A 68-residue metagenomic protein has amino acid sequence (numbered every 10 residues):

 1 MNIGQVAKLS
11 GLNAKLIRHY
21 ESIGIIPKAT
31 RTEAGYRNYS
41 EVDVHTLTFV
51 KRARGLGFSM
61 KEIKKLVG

Functional and structural regions predicted by a protein language model:
N2-K8, P27-T30, E41-G68: Arg/Lys-rich, alpha-helical DNA-contact motif
Y20, Y39: Conserved active-site tyrosine of GNAT-family acetyltransferases
G24: Glycine-centered, phosphate/nucleic-acid-interacting loop/turn motifs that mediate DNA/RNA or nucleotide
R31-Y36: Short, Lys/Arg-rich nucleic-acid/phosphate-binding segment
